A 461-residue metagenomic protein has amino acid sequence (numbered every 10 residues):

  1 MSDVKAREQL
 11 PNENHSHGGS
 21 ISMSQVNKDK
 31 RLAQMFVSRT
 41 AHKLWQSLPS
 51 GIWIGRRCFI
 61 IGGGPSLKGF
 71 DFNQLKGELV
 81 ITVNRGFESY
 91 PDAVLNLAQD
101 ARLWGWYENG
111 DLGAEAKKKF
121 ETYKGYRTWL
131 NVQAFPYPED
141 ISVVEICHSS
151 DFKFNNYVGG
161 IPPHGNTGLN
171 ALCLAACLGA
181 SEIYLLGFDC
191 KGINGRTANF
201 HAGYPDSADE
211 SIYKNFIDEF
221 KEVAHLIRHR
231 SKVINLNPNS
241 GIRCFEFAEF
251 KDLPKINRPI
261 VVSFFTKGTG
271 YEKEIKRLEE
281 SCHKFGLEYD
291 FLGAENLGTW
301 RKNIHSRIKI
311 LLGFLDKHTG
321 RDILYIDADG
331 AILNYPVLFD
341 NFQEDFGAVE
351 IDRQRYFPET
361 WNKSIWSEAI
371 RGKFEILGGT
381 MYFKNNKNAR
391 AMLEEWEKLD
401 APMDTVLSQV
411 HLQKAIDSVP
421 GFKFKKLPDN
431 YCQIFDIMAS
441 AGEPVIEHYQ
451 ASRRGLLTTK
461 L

Functional and structural regions predicted by a protein language model:
K5-R7, P11-N257: Metal-ion/cofactor- or nucleotide/acyl-coenzyme-handling active-site neighborhoods
N14, S20-M23, D29-T40, F152 (+1 more regions): Glycosyltransferase catalytic domains, chiefly GT-A lineage
